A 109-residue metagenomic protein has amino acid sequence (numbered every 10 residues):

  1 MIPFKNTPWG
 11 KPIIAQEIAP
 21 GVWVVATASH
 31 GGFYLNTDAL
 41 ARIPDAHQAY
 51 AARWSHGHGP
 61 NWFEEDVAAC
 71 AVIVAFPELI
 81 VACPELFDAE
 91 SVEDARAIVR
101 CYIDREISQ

Functional and structural regions predicted by a protein language model:
M1-F4, E17, A46-H56, V67 (+1 more regions): Charged, low-complexity intrinsically disordered segments and flexible loops
I2-D38: Short N-terminal "domain-start" leader segments that mark the transition from disordered tails or signal peptides into
A19-V22, S29-G31, G57-N61, A95-I98: Generic structural motif recognizing short loop/turn segments at the entrances and edges of beta-strands
V25, S29-G57: A short, structured beta-strand/loop element
P60-Q109: Short, compact, well-ordered microdomains
